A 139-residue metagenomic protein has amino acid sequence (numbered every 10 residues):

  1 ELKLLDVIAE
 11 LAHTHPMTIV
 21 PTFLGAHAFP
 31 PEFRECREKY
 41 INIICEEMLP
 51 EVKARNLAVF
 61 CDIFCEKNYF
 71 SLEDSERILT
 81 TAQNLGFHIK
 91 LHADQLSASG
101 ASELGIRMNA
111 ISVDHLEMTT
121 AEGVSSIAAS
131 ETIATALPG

Functional and structural regions predicted by a protein language model:
E1-E103: Metal-coordinating catalytic core of metallo-dependent amide/deamination hydrolases
H88-I89, A98-G139: Active-site-adjacent C-terminal substructures of enzyme catalytic domains
